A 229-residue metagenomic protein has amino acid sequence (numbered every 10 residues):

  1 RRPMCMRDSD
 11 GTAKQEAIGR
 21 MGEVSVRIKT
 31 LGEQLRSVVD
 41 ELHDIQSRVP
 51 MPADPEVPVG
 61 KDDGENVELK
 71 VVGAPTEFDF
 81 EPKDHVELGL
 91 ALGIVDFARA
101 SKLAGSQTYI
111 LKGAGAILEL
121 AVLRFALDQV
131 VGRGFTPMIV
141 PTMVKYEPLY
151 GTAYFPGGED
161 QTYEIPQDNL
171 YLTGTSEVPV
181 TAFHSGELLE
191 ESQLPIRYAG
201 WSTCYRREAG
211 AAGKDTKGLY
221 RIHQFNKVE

Functional and structural regions predicted by a protein language model:
R1, R7-T76, I94: N-terminal alpha-helical targeting/anchoring segments
V71-E229: TRNA-recognition modules of translation machinery and tRNA-sensing kinases, especially anticodon-binding
